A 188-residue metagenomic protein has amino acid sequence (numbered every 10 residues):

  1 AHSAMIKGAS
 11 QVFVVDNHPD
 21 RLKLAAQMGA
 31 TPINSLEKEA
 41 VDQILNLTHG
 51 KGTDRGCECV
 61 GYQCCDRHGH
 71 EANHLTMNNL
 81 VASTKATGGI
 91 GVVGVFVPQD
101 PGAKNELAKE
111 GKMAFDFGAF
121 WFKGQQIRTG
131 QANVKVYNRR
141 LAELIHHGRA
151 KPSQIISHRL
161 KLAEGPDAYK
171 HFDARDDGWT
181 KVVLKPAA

Functional and structural regions predicted by a protein language model:
A4: Aromatic pocket-lining residues of Rossmann-like dinucleotide-binding sites
K7, K23, M28-G124: Glycine-rich cofactor phosphate-binding loops and adjacent beta1-alpha1 units of small-molecule cofactor enzyme domains
S10-F13: Short beta-strand element of Class I
H18: Conserved SAM/SAH-binding beta-strand->alpha-helix loop
K38, H68, Q131-A188: C-terminal hydrophobic helical "lid"/dimerization subdomain of Rossmann-like NAD(P)H-dependent oxidoreductases
C57, V92, K112, F117 (+4 more regions): Generic secondary-structure boundary/loop-capping signal
F120-W121, I127-R128, L144: Rossmann-like dinucleotide-binding domain for NAD(H)/NADP(H)
